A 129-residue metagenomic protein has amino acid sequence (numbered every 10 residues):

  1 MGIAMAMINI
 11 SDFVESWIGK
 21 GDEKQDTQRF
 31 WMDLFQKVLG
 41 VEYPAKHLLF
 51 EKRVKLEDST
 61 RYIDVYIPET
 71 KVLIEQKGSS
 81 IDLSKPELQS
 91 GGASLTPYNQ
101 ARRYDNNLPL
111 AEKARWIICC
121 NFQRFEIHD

Functional and structural regions predicted by a protein language model:
M1-W116, R124: A short, conserved, highly charged catalytic patch centered on acidic carboxylates
E126-D129: Structural motif
